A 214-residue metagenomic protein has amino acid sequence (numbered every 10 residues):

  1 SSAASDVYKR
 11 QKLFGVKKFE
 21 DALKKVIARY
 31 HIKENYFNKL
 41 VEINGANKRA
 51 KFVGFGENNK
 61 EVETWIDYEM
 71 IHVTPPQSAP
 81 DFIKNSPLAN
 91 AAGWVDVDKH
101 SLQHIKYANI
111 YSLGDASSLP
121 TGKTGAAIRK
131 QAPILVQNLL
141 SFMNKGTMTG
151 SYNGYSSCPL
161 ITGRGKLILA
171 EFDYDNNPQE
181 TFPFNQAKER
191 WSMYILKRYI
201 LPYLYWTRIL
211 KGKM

Functional and structural regions predicted by a protein language model:
S2-Y8: Short, small-residue-biased leader/transition segments that mark boundaries at the very start of proteins
K9-A22: Short beta-strand to alpha-helix junction loop
E20-F37: A glycine-rich helix N-cap at a beta->alpha junction
Y36-R49: A conserved short coil-to-beta-strand element within the FAD-binding core of flavoproteins
V53-T64: A structured beta-alpha segment of the ubiquitous adenosine-cofactor-binding alpha/beta core
T64-K130, L140-S141: FAD-site-proximal beta/loop scaffold in flavoenzymes
I128-G154: Internal hydrophobic alpha-helix adjacent to the cofactor/substrate pocket in enzyme cavities
L169-M214: C-terminal auxiliary extensions adjacent to catalytic cores
